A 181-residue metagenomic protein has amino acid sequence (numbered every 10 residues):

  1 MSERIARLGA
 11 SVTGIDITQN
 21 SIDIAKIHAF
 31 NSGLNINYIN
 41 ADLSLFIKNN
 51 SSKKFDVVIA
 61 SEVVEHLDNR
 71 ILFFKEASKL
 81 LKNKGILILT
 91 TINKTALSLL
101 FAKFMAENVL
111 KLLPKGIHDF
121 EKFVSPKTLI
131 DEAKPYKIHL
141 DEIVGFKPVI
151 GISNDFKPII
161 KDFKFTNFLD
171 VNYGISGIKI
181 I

Functional and structural regions predicted by a protein language model:
M1-G9: Conserved SAM-binding loop of SAM-dependent methyltransferases across substrates and taxa, primarily the Class I
M1-S2, Y38-A41: Glycine-rich phosphate/oxyanion-binding loops and their immediately adjacent helices within cytosolic catalytic domains
S11-D16: Conserved SAM-binding motif I beta-strand of class I
I17-S32, N40-S44, D68-L80, I86-I180: S-adenosyl-L-methionine-dependent methyltransferase catalytic module, highlighting the catalytic core
L45-S52: Short conserved loop adjoining the S-adenosyl-L-methionine
F55-D56: Local beta-strand N-terminus motif with an aromatic residue
I59: A conserved beta-strand element that flanks and buttresses the S-adenosyl-L-methionine
V63: Hydrophobic adenine-recognition pocket in adenosine-nucleotide-binding enzymes
